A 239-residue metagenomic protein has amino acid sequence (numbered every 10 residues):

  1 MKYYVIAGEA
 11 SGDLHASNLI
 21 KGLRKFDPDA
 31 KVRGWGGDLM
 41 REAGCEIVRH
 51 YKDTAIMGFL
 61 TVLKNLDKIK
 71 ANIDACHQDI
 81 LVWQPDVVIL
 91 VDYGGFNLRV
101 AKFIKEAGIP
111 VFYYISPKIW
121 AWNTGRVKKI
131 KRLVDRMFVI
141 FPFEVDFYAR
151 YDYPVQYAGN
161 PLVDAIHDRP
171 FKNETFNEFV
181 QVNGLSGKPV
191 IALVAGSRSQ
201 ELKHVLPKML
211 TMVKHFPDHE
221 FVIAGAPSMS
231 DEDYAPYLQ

Functional and structural regions predicted by a protein language model:
Y3-N183, V194-V205, H215-D218, A226-M229: Active-site and donor-binding regions of nucleotide-sugar-utilizing enzymes
G187-K188: Phosphate-coordination loops involved in phosphoryl transfer and adenosine-cofactor binding
I191: Short active-site neighborhood of thiol/selenol oxidoreductases, capturing the structured segment around
L206-L210: Short acidic-capped amphipathic helix/loop micro-motif used as an active-site/signal-coupling element
A235-Q239: Nucleotide-activated donor-binding/catalytic signature segment of Leloir-type glycosyltransferases, i.e., the conserved
